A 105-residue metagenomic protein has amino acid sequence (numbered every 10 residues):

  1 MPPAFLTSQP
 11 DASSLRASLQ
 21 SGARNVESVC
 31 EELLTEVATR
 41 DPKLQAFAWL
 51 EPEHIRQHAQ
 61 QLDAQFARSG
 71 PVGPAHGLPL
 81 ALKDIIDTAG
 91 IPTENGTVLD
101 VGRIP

Functional and structural regions predicted by a protein language model:
M1-Q57: An N-terminal boundary/leader segment
T7-S8, L44-F47, L62, I91 (+1 more regions): Short clusters of hydrophobic/aromatic residues that line enzyme substrate/ligand-binding pockets
S18-L19, V37, F66, I86 (+1 more regions): Hydrophobic alpha-helix position signal
W49-E53, S69, P105: Short, intrinsically disordered/low-complexity patches at protein termini and at juxtamembrane boundaries
A59-A64, D87: Glycine-rich loop at the start of a catalytic domain that most often binds anionic cofactors/ligands
L62-P79: Immediate post-signal peptide segment of exported/extracytoplasmic ligand-binding proteins
P74-P105: Enzymes and membrane/adaptor proteins characterized by extended Gly/Ser/Thr/Asp/Glu-rich, aromatic-dotted
